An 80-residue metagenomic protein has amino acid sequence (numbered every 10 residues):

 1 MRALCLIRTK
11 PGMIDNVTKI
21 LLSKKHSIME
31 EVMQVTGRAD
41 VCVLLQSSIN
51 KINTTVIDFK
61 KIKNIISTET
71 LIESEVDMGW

Functional and structural regions predicted by a protein language model:
M1-W80: A compositional/biophysical signature of low hydrophobicity enriched in polar/charged and small residues
